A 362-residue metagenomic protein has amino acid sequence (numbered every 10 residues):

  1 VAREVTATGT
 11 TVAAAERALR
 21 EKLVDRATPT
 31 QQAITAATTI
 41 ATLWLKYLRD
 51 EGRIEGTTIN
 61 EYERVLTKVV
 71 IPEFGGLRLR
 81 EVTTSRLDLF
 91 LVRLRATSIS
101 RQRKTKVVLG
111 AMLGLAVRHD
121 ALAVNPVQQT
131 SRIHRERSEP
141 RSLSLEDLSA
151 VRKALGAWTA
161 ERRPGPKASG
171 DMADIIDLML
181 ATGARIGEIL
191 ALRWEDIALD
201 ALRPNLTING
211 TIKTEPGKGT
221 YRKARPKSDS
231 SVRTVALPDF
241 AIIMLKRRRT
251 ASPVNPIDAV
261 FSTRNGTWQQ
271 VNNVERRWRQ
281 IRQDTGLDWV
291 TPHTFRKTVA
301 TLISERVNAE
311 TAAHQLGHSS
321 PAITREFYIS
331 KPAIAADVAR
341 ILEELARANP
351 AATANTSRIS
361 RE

Functional and structural regions predicted by a protein language model:
V1-A7, T57, N205, G210-K213 (+1 more regions): Short, Arg/Lys-rich segments that mark the N-terminal edge of DNA/RNA- and chromatin-recognition modules
V1-S85, R248-V260, G266-T267, S330-A333 (+1 more regions): N-terminal DNA-binding module of tyrosine recombinases/phage integrases
T10, A36, L48-P126, R137-R141 (+3 more regions): N-terminal core-binding DNA-recognition domain of tyrosine site-specific recombinases/integrases
T35-T38, T42, R80, V124 (+6 more regions): Major-groove DNA-contacting interfaces characterized by cationic-aromatic clusters
I99-V107, R118, L122-L192, D200-L202 (+3 more regions): Basic, Lys/Arg- and aromatic-enriched nucleic-acid-binding interface segment
K153-G170, T182, V235, T250-H314 (+1 more regions): Short, basic (Lys/Arg/His-rich) helix/loop patches that form interaction surfaces in the mid-to-C-terminal regions
K153-P166, I212-I243, T263-N265, A322 (+2 more regions): C-terminal secondary-structure termini that scaffold catalytic or DNA-interacting sites
D196-R203, W289, V307-F327, A354-T356: Short, polar N-cap/turn motifs at the start of nucleic acid-interacting alpha helices
